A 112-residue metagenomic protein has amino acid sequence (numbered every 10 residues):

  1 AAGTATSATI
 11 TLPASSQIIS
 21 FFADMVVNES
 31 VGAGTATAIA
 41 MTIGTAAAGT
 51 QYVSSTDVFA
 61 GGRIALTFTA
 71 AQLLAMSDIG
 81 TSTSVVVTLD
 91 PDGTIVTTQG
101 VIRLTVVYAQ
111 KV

Functional and structural regions predicted by a protein language model:
A1-V112: Surface-exposed, low-hydrophobicity beta-strand/loop segments enriched in small/polar/acidic residues
